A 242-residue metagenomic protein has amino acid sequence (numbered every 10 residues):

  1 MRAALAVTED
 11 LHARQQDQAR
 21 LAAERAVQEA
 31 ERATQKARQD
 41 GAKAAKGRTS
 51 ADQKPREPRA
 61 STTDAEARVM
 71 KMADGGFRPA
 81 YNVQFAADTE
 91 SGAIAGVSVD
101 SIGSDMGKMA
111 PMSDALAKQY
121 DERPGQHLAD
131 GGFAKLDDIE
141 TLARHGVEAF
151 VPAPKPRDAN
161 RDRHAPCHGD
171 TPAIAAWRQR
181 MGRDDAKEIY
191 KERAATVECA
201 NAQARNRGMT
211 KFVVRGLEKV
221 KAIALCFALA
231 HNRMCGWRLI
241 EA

Functional and structural regions predicted by a protein language model:
M1-A242: Anion-binding and metal-coordination hotspots
